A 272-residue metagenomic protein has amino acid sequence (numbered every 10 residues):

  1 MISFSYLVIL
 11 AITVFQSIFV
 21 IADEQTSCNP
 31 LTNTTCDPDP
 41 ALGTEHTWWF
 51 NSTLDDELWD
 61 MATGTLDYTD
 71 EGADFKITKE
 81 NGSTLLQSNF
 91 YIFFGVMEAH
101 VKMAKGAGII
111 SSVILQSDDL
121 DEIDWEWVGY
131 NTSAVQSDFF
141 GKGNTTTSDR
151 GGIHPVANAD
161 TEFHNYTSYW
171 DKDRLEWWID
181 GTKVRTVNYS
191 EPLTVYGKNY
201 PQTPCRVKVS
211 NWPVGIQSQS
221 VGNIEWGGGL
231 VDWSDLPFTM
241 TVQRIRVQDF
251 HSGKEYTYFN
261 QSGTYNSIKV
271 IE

Functional and structural regions predicted by a protein language model:
M1-A11: Classical eukaryotic N-terminal signal peptides for Sec-dependent ER targeting/secretion, especially the positively
I2, Q16-N165, R174, T182-E272: GH16 jelly-roll
S168-W170: Tryptophan-centric aromatic hotspots in well-structured domains and transmembrane helices
